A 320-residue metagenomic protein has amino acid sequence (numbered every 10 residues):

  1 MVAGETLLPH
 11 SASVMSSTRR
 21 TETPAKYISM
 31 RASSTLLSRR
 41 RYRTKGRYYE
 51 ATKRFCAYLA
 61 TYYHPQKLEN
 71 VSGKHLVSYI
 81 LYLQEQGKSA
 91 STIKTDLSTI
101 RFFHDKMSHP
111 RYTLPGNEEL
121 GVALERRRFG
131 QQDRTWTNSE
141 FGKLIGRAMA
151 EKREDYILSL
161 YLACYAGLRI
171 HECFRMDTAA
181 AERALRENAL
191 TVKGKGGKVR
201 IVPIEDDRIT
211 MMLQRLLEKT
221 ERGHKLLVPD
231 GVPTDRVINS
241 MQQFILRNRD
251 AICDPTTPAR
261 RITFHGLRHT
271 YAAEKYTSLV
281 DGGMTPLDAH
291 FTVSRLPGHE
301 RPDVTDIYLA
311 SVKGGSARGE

Functional and structural regions predicted by a protein language model:
M1-R39: N-terminal DNA-binding module of tyrosine recombinases/phage integrases
R31-G46, E50-Q131: N-terminal core-binding DNA-recognition domain of tyrosine recombinases/integrases
R126-K143, G197-D207, E221-H224: DNA breakage-rejoining catalytic core of tyrosine-based enzymes
E140-A166, I170: Basic, Lys/Arg- and aromatic-enriched nucleic-acid-binding interface segment
Y161, G266-D303: C-terminal catalytic core of tyrosine-transesterase DNA break-rejoin enzymes
R175-M212: Conserved tyrosine-mediated DNA breakage-rejoining catalytic core shared by Y-recombinases
G196, R295-E320: Catalytic-site neighborhood detector that most strongly recognizes the C-terminal catalytic loop/helix of tyrosine
E205-Y271, T277-S278: Active-site/catalytic core of tyrosine-dependent DNA strand-transfer enzymes
